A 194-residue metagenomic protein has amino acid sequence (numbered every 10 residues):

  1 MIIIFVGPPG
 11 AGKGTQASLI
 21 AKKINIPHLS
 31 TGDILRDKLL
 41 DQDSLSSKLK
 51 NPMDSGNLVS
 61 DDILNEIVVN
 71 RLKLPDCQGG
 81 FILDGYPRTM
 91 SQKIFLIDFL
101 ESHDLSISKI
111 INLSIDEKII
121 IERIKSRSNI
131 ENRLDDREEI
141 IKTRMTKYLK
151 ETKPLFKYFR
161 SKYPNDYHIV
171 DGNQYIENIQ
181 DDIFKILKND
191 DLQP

Functional and structural regions predicted by a protein language model:
M1-P194: Glycine-rich phosphate-binding loop of ATP-dependent small-molecule kinases
